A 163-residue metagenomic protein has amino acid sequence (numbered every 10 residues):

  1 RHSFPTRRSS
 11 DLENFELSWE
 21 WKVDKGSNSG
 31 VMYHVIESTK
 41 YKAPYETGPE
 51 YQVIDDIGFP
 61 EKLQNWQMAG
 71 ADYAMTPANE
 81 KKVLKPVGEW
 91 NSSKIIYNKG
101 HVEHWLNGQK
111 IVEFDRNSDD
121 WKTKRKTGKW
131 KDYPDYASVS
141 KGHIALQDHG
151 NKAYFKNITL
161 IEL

Functional and structural regions predicted by a protein language model:
R1, R7-L163: Carbohydrate-interacting regions of secretory-pathway proteins
